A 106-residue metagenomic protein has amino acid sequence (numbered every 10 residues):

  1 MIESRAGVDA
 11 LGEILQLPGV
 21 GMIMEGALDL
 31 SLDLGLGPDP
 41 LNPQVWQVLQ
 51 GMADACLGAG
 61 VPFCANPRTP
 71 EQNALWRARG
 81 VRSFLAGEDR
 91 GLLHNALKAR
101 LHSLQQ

Functional and structural regions predicted by a protein language model:
M1-Q106: Expand to "…catalyze enediolate/carbanion chemistry for C-C bond making/breaking, isomerization, decarboxylation
